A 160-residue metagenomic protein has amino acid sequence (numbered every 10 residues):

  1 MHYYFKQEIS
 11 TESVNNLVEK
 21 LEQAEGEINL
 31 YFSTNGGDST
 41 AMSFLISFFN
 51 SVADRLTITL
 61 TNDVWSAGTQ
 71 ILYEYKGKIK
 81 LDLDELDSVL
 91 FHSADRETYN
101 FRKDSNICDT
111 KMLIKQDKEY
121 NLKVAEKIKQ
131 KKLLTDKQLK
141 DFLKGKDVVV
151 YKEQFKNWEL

Functional and structural regions predicted by a protein language model:
M1-L160: Terminal-region recognition feature
